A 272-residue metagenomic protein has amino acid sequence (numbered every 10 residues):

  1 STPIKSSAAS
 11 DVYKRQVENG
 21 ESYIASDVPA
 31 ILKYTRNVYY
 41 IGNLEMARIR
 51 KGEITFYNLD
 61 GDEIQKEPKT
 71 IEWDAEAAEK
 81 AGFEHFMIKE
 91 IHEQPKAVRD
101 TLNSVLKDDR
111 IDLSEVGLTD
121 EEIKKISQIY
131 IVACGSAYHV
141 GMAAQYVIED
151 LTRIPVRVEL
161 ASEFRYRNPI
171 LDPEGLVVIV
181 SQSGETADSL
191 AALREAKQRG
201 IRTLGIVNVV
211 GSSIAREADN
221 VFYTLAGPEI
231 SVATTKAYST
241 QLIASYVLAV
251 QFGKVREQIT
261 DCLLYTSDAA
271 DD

Functional and structural regions predicted by a protein language model:
S1-A9, Y13, Y265-D272: Single conserved hydrophobic/aromatic residue that forms the stacking wall/gate of nucleotide- or nucleobase-binding
S6-D27, Y34-Y39, L44-M46: Conserved catalytic micro-motifs used in adenylation/nucleotidyl-transfer and phosphoryl/amide- and methyl-transfer
S7-K14, M87, Y138-A143: Conserved phosphate/anionic-ligand binding catalytic regions in large, soluble enzymes, centered on
V38, G42-M46, Q65, T70-E93: Flexible, low-complexity linker and terminal segments
I54-A81, Q241, S245, F252-R256: Terminal amphipathic helices with adjacent charged low-complexity linkers/tails
F83, M87-L102, L106, E122-V140: Active-site pocket-lining segments that scaffold enzyme catalytic pockets across diverse folds
D109-I123: A short, well-structured juxtamembrane/interface segment
K124-L263: Glycine-rich phosphate-binding loops that contact phosphosugars or nucleotide phosphates
